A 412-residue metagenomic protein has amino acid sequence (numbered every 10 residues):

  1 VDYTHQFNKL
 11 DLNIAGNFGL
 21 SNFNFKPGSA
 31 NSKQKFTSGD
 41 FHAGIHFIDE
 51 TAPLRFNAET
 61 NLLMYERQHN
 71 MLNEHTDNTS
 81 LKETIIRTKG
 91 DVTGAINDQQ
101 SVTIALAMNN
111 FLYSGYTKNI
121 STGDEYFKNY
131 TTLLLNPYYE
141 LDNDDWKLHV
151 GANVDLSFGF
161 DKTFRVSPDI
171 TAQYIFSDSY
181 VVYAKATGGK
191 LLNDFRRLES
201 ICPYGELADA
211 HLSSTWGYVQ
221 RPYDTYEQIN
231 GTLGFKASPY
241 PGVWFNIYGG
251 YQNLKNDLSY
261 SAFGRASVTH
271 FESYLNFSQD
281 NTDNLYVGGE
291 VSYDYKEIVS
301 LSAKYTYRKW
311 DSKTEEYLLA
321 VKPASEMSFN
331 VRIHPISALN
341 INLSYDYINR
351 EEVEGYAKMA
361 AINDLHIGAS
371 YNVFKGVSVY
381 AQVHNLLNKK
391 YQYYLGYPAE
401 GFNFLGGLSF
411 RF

Functional and structural regions predicted by a protein language model:
V1, A105-L112, Y116, Y126-S157 (+1 more regions): Surface-exposed extracellular loop regions of Gram-negative outer-membrane beta-barrel proteins
D2-R87, G115, S121, E125: Flexible loop and strand-edge segments within Gram-negative outer membrane beta-barrel domains
H5-D11, I48-R55, A95-S101, D142-D145 (+5 more regions): Short loop/turn motifs that connect adjacent beta-strands in outer-membrane beta-barrel proteins
F18, L62, N78, M108-N110 (+2 more regions): Amphipathic alpha-helical scaffolding segments
I45, L62-Q68, S80-T84, D91-T103 (+4 more regions): Phosphate/ribose-recognition catalytic cores of enzymes acting on nucleotide-derived substrates
K89, A95-N97, N109-N136, H334 (+1 more regions): Outer-membrane beta-barrel transmembrane domain signature
K147-H149, N153-F412: Exposed, low-structure sequence patches enriched in small/polar residues
